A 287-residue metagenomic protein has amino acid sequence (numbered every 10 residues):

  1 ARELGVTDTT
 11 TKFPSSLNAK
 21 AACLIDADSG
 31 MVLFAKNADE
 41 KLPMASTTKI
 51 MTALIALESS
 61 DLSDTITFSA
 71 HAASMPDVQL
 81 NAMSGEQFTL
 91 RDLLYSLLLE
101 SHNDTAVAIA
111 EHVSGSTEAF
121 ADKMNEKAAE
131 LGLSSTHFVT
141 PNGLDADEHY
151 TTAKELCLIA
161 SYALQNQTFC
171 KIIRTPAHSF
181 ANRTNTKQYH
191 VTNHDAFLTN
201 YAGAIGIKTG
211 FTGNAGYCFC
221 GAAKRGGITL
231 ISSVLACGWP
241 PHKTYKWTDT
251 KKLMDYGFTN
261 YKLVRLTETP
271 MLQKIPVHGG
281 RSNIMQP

Functional and structural regions predicted by a protein language model:
A1-K154, L158-Q167: Active-site-adjacent loops and short helices of periplasmic peptidoglycan-processing enzymes
L133-S134, D145-P287: Domain-terminus/edge residues, biased toward the C-terminal soluble/receptor-binding domains of extracytoplasmic
